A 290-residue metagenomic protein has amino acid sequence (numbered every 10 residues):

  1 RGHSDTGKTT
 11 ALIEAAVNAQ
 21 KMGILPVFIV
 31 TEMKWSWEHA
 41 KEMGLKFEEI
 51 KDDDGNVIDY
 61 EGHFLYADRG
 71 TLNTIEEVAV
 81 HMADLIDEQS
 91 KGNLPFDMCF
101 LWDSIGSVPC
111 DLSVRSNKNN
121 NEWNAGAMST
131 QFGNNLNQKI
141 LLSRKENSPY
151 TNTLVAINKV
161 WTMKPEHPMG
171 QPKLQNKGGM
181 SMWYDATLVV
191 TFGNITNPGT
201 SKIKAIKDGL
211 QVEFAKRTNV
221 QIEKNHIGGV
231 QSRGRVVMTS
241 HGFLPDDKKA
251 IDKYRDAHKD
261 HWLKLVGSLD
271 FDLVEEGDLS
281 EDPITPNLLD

Functional and structural regions predicted by a protein language model:
R1-G2, I29-E32, I157-K159, F192: Short His-Asn-centered micro-motif
R1-G23: Glycine-rich P-loop/Walker A and Walker A-like loops and their local beta1-loop-alpha1 context in P-loop NTPases
A15, H39-E42, V78-H81, L85 (+3 more regions): Alpha-helical scaffold elements adjacent to nucleotide-binding pockets in ATP/GTP-utilizing enzyme cores
N18-M22, F47, L85-P95, I140-Y150 (+1 more regions): Conserved catalytic network of the ASCE P-loop NTPase/AAA+ motor domain
I24-N124, M128-Q131, G277, D282: Conserved inter-motif catalytic segment of the P-loop NTP-binding fold
K51-G62, K202-I206, K249, K253: Surface-exposed intrinsically disordered loops and tails
A125-F243: Phosphate-binding/switch region of NTP-binding enzymes
R233-D290: NTP-binding/hydrolysis catalytic cores, primarily Walker-type P-loop NTPases
